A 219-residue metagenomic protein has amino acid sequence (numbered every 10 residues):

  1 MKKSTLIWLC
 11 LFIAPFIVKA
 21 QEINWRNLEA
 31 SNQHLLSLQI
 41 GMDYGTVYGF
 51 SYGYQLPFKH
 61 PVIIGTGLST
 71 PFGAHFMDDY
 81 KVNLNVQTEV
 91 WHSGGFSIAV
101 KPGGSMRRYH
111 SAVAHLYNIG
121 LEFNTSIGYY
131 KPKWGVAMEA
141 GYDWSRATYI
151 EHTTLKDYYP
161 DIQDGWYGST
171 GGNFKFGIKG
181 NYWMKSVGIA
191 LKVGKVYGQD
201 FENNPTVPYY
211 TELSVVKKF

Functional and structural regions predicted by a protein language model:
M1-L28: Cleavable N-terminal export/targeting peptides
A20-P71: Short glycine/proline- and aromatic-enriched beta-strand/turn motifs that initiate or cap beta-hairpins
N32-H34, Y44-Y48, V62, D78-V82 (+4 more regions): Residues that define the transmembrane beta-barrel architecture of outer-membrane proteins
N32-L36, L68, R107-Y109, Y159-D164: Extracytoplasmic loops and strand-loop junctions of Gram-negative outer membrane beta-barrel proteins
H34-L38, V62-T66, F96-P102, L121 (+5 more regions): Transmembrane beta-strands of outer-membrane beta-barrel proteins
I40-Y44, Y54-L56, L68-A74, T88-V90 (+6 more regions): Transmembrane beta-strands of outer-membrane beta-barrel pores
F50-Y52, V82-V86, F123-T125, F176-I178 (+1 more regions): Membrane-embedded beta-strands of outer-membrane beta-barrel proteins, especially the hydrophobic/small aromatic
A114-F201, V216-F219: Outer-membrane beta-barrel transmembrane domain signature
